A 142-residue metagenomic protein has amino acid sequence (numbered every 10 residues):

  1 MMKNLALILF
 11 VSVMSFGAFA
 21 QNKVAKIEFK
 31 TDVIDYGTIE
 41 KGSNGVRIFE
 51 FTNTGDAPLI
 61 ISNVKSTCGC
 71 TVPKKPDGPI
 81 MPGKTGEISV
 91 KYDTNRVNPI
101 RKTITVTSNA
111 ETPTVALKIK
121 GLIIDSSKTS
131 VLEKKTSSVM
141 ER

Functional and structural regions predicted by a protein language model:
M1-V24: Bacterial Sec-dependent N-terminal signal peptides
A20-N44, E50, E111-R142: Long, low-complexity ectodomains and other extracytoplasmic segments of secretory-pathway proteins
T38, I61-N63, T103: Extracellular/lumenal ectodomain signal focusing on beta-strand-rich modules and carbohydrate-recognition contexts
G42-I48, N95-T103: Short, solvent-exposed loop/turn segments enriched in Ser/Thr/Gly
F51-G55: Asparagine-centered strand-capping/turn motif at beta-strand->loop junctions
D56-K84: Surface-exposed binding patches on compact interaction domains or structured appendages
K84-V90: Short strand-edge motifs at loop-to-beta-strand transitions and within beta-strands of extracellular beta-rich domains
D93, T107-E111: Beta-strand-rich extracellular modules
